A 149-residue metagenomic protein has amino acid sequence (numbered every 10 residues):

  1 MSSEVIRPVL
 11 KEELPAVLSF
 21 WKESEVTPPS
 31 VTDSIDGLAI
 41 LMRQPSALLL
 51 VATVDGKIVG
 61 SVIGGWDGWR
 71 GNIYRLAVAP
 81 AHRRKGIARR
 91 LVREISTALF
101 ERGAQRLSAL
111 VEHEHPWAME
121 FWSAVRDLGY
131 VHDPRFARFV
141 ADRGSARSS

Functional and structural regions predicted by a protein language model:
E4, P8-R75, V92, A98 (+3 more regions): Acetyl-CoA-dependent GNAT
L76-R83, V111-E112: A short, internal acetyl-CoA/4′-phosphopantetheine-binding micro-motif in the GNAT/acyltransferase core
R84-T97, S123-A124: Conserved acetyl-CoA-binding loop-helix of GNAT-fold acetyltransferases
L99-V111: Conserved GNAT acetyl-CoA-binding A-motif
A109-M119, V140: Conserved beta-strand-loop-alpha-helix junction that forms the acyl-donor binding cleft
L110, F121-A124, D133: C-terminal structural segments of small proteins and small subunits
S145-S149: Short, charged/polar, Gly/Pro-enriched secondary-structure boundary elements
